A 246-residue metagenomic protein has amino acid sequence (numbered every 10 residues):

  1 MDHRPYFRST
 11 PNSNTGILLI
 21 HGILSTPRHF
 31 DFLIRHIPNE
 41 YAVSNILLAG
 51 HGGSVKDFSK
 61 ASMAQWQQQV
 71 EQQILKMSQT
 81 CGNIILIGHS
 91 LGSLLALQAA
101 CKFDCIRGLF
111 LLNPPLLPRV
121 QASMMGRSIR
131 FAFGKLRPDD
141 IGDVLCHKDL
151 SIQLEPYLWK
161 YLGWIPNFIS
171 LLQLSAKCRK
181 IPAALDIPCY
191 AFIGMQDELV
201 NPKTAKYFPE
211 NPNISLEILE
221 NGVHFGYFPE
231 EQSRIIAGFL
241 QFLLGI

Functional and structural regions predicted by a protein language model:
L24-I34: The serine-hydrolase catalytic nucleophile loop
P38-V55: Conserved alpha/beta-hydrolase
K56, G222-I235: Catalytic histidine-centered segment of alpha/beta-hydrolase-like enzymes
G88-G92, A96: Gly/Ala-rich beta-loop-alpha elbow adjacent to hydrolase catalytic centers
F110-V120: Active-site nucleophile loop of the alpha/beta-hydrolase fold
W164-P182: Active-site nucleophile elbow and catalytic-triad environment of alpha/beta-hydrolase enzymes
L185, A191-I193, D197: Short beta-strand/loop motif that positions the catalytic acidic residue of the alpha/beta-hydrolase fold
E198-T204: Conserved alpha/beta-hydrolase "acid-adjacent" motif
